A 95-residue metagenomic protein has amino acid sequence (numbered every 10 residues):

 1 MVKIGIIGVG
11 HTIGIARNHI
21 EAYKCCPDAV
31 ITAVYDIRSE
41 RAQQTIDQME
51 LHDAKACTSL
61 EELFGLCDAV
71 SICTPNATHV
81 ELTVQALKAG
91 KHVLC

Functional and structural regions predicted by a protein language model:
M1-M49: N-terminal Rossmann-like dinucleotide-binding module
M49, A54-C95: Beta-loop-alpha module in the N-terminal Rossmann-like domain of NAD(P)-dependent dehydrogenases, especially those
